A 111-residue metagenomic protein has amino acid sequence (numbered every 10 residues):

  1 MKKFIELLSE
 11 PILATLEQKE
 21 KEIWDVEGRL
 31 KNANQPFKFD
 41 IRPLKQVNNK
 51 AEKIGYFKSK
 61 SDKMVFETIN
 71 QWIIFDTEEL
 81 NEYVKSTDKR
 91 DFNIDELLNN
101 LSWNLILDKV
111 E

Functional and structural regions predicted by a protein language model:
M1-E20, L30-A33: Acidic-basic catalytic patches of nuclease active cores, encompassing PD-(D/E)XK and other metal-cofactor nuclease
E17-E22, Y56-K58: A short catalytic or substrate-binding loop motif that flags glycine-/basic-rich loops and adjacent residues that bind
E22, R29, K38-D40: Polybasic/polar functional segments that serve as interface/processing modules
D25-E27, V65: Residue-level detector of beta-strand face positions
E27-R29, R42, V110: Intrinsically disordered, low-complexity regions of eukaryotic proteins
A33-E79: Catalytic cores of nucleic-acid endonucleases
E78-K89: C-terminal/domain-terminus segments
K89-E111: Charged phosphate-binding loop/patch that engages nucleotide di/tri-phosphates or the phosphate backbone of nucleic
